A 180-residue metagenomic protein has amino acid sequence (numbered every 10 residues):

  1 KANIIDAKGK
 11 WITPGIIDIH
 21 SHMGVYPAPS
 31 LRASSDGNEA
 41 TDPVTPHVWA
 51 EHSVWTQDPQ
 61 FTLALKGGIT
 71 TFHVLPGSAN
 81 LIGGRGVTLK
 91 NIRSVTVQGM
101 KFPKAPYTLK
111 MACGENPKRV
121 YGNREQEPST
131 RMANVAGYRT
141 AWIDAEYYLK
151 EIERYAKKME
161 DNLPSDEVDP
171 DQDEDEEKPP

Functional and structural regions predicted by a protein language model:
K1-T13, S30: Histidine-rich, glycine-flanked metal-binding segment
G9, H20, A64: Divalent metal-coordination and catalytic microenvironments
P14, R32-T62: Proteins synthesized as precursors that undergo proteolytic processing into mature forms
I17-Y26: Histidine-centered catalytic micro-motifs
S21, N38, D42, H73: Residue immediately C-terminal to the conserved phosphorylatable aspartate in receiver
V25, P46, A50, T56 (+2 more regions): Generic structural "secondary-structure junction" signal
Q60, L65-P180: Polyanionic/metal-chelating signatures
